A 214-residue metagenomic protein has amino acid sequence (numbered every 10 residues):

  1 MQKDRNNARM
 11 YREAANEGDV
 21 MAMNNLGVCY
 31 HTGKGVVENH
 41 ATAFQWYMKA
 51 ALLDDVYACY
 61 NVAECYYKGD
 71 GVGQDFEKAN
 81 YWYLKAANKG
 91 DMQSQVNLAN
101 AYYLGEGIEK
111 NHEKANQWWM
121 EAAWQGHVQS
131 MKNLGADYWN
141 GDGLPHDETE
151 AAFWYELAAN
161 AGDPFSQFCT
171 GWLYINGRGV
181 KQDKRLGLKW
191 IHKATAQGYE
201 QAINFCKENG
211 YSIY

Functional and structural regions predicted by a protein language model:
M1-A8: N-terminal leader/linker segments that initiate helical-solenoid repeat arrays
N6, K189, A196, E200-Y214: Ankyrin-repeat-protein effector appendages
Y11, N16-D19, T32-K34, N39 (+13 more regions): Short helix-capping/linker turns of helical repeat alpha-solenoids
M23, V37, C59, G73 (+4 more regions): Canonical tetratricopeptide repeat
N25-T32, N61-K68, N97-L104, I108 (+3 more regions): Hydrophobic face of amphipathic alpha-helices that form TPR/SEL1-like repeat modules and related alpha-solenoid
F153, K181-E200: TPR/TPR-like (Sel1-like) alpha-helical repeat modules
